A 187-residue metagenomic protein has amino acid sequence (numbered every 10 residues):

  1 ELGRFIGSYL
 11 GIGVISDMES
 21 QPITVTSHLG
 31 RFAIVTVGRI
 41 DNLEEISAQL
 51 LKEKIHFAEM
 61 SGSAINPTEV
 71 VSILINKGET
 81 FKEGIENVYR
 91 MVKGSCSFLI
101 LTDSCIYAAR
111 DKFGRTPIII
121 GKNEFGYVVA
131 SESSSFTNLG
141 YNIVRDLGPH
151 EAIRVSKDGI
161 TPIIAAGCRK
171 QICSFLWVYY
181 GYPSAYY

Functional and structural regions predicted by a protein language model:
E1-P149, R154-Y187: Conserved short alpha-helical segments that host acidic/polar catalytic motifs at enzyme active sites
